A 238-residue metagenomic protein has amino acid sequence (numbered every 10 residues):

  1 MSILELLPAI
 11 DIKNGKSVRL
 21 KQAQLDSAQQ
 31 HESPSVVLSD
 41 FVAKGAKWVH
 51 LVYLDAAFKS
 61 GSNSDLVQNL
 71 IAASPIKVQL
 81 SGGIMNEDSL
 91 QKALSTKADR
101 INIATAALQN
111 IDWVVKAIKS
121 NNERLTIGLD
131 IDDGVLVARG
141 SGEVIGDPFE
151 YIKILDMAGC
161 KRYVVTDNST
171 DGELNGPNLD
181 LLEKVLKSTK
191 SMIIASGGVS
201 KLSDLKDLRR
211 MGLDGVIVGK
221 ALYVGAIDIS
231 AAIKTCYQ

Functional and structural regions predicted by a protein language model:
E5-A9, W48, K77-Q79, R100-N102 (+5 more regions): Structural preference for beta-strand elements that scaffold enzyme active sites
K13-D26, A98-D171: Conserved anion-binding
S17-G61: N-terminal beta-alpha supersecondary unit
Q30-F41, N86-Q91, E143-I154, L205: Short, acidic/polar
W48-L66, T105, V165-L174: Glycine-rich, proline-tolerant flexible connector loops at the mouths of alpha/beta enzymes
G61-Q68, S141-E150, N175-E183: Charged helix-capping and loop-helix junction motifs
S74, V78-R100, D180-G215: Catalytic cores of alpha/beta
K92-W113, S169, G197-K201, M211-A231: Glycine-rich phosphate-binding active-site loops on the catalytic face of alpha/beta enzymes
